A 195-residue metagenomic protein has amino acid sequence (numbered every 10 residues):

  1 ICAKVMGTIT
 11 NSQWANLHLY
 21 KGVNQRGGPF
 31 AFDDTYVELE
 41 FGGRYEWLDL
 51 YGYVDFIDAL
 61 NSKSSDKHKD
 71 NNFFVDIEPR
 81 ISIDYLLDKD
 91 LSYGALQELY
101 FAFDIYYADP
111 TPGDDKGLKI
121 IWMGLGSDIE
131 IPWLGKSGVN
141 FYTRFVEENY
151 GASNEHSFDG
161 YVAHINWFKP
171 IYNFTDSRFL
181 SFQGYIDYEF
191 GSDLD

Functional and structural regions predicted by a protein language model:
C2-Y53: Short glycine/proline- and aromatic-enriched beta-strand/turn motifs that initiate or cap beta-hairpins
V5-S12, G42-R44, L48-Y51, I83-Y100 (+2 more regions): Short loop/turn motifs that connect adjacent beta-strands in outer-membrane beta-barrel proteins
T10, K89-A95, Y106-K119, M123-E130: Amphipathic alpha-helical interface segments
W14, D34-E38, F74-D76, E98 (+2 more regions): Extracellular structured ligand-interaction cores
L19-Q25, Y45, F56-L60, F103-T111 (+2 more regions): Transmembrane beta-strands of outer-membrane beta-barrel pores
R26-G28, N61-S65, D88-D90, P110-D115 (+3 more regions): Outer-membrane beta-barrel proteins
Y53-P112: Surface-exposed loop and membrane-interface regions of Gram-negative outer-membrane beta-barrel proteins
K116-D195: Detector for outer-membrane/organellar transmembrane beta-barrel domains, recognizing the amphipathic beta-strand
